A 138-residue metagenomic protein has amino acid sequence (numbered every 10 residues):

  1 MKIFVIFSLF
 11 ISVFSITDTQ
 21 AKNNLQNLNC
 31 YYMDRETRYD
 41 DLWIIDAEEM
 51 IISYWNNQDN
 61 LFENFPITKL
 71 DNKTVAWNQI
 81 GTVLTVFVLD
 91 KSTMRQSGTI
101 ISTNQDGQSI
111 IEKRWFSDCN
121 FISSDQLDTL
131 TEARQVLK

Functional and structural regions predicted by a protein language model:
M1-K22: Classical Sec-dependent N-terminal signal peptides that target proteins to the secretory pathway
K22-Y39: Tryptophan-anchored aromatic micro-motifs
N24-L25, W55, Q126: Intrinsic, low-complexity terminal and presequence regions
L25, W43-I51, K69-T74, V88-Q96: Short, solvent-exposed coil/turn segments at beta-strand boundaries
E36-T37, Q58-T93: Contiguous, well-ordered beta-strand patches that form the walls/edges of small beta-barrel/beta-sandwich domains
D40-F65, Q96-S102: N-terminal glycine/threonine-rich, aromatic-flanked beta-hairpin/loop signature
N78-L137: Beta-sheet ligand-binding and adhesion/scaffold domains
